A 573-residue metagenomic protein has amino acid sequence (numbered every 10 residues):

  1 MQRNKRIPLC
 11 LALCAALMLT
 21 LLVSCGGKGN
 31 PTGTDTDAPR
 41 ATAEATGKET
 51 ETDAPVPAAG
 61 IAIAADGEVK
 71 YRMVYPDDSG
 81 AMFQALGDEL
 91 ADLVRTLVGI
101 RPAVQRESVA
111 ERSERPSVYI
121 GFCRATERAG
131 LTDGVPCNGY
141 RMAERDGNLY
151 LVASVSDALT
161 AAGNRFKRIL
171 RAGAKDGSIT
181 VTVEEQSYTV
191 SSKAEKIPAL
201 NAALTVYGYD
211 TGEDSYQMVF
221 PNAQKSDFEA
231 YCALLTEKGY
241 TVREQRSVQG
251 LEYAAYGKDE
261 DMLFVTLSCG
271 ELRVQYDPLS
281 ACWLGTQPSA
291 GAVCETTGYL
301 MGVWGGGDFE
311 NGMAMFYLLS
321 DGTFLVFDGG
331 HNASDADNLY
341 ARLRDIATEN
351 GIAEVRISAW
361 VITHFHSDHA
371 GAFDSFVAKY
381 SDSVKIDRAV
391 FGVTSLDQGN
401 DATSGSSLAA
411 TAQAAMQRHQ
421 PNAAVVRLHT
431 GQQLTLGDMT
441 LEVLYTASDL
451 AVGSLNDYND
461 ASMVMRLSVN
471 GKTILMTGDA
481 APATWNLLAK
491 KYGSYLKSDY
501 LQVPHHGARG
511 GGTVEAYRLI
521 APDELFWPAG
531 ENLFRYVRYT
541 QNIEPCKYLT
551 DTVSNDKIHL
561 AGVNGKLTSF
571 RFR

Functional and structural regions predicted by a protein language model:
L21-S24: C-terminal motif of bacterial Sec signal peptides marking the signal peptidase cleavage site
G26-K28: Bacterial signal peptide processing site
R40-A43, G47-T189: Solvent-exposed alpha-helical segments and adjacent loops that form catalytic or protein-interaction surfaces
D53-K70, V181-V219, Q275-L284: Compositionally biased P/S/T/G-rich terminal and signal peptide-adjacent segments that lie outside catalytic cores
V206-L267: A cross-family detector of function-defining hotspots
C282-V355, R427-K497, K566-R573: Core dinuclear metal-dependent hydrolase active-site scaffold
G322-T323, S334-T394, K490-A508, A521-F526: Active-site metal-binding motif and surrounding structural segment of the metallo-beta-lactamase
R388, T394-N459, E524-R573: Binuclear metal-ion centers of metallo-dependent hydrolases, dominated by the metallo-beta-lactamase
